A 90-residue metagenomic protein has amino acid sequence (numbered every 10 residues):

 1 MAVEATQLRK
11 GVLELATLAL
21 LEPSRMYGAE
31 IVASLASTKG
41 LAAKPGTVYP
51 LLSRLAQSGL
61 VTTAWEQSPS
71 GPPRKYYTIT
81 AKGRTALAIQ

Functional and structural regions predicted by a protein language model:
M1-A2: Intrinsically disordered, low-complexity and often Lys/Arg-enriched segments
A5-Y49: N-terminal helix-turn-helix DNA-binding core of bacterial DNA-binding proteins
G40, E66-P69: Short polar/acidic secondary-structure junctions
P50-L51, S70: Positions that flank functional sites
R54: Alpha-helical DNA-recognition elements
G59: Glycine-centered, phosphate/nucleic-acid-interacting loop/turn motifs that mediate DNA/RNA or nucleotide
T63: Short beta-strand "wing" residues that participate in macromolecule-binding interfaces
P69-Q90: Basic, amphipathic "hinge/linker" alpha-helix immediately C-terminal to the N-terminal HTH DNA-binding motif
